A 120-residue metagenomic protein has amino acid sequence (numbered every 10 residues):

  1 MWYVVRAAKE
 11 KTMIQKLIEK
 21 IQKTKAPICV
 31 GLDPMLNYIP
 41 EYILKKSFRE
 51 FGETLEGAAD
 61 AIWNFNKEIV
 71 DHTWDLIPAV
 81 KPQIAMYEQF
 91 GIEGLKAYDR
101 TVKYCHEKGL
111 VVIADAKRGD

Functional and structural regions predicted by a protein language model:
W2-T12: Short, Lys/Arg-enriched N-terminal segments with co-localized hydrophobic residues within the first ~10-30 amino acids
M13-H72: N-terminal glycine-rich anion-binding loop in soluble enzyme alpha/beta folds
T24-I28, L76-P78, K108-L110: Short, well-ordered coil/turn segments that N-cap beta-strands
V30, V80, D115: Conserved, mostly hydrophobic/aromatic
G31-N37, A85-Y87, K117-G119: Active-site beta-loop-alpha junctions enriched in small/polar residues
A58, K81-G94: Glycine-rich, proline-tolerant flexible connector loops at the mouths of alpha/beta enzymes
V70-L76, V102-E107: Acidic (Asp/Glu)-rich catalytic clusters
G94-A114: Alpha-helix-loop-beta-strand connector modules within alpha/beta enzyme cores
